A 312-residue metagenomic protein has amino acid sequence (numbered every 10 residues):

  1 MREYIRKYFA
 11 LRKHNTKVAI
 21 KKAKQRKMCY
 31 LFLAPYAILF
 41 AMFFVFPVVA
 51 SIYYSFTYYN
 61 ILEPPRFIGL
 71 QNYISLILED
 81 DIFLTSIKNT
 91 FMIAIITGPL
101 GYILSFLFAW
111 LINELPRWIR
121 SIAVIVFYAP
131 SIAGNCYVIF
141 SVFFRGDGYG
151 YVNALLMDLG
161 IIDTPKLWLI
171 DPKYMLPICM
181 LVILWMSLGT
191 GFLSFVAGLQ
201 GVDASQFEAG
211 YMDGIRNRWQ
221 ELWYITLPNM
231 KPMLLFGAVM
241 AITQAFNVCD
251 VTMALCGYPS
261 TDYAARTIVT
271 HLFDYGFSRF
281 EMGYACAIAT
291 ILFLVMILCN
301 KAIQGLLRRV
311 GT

Functional and structural regions predicted by a protein language model:
M1-A23: Short, Lys/Arg-rich, polar N-terminal cytosolic tail immediately upstream of the first transmembrane signal-anchor
Q25-T312: A structural signal for multi-pass alpha-helical bundles of membrane permease subunits that mediate small-molecule
